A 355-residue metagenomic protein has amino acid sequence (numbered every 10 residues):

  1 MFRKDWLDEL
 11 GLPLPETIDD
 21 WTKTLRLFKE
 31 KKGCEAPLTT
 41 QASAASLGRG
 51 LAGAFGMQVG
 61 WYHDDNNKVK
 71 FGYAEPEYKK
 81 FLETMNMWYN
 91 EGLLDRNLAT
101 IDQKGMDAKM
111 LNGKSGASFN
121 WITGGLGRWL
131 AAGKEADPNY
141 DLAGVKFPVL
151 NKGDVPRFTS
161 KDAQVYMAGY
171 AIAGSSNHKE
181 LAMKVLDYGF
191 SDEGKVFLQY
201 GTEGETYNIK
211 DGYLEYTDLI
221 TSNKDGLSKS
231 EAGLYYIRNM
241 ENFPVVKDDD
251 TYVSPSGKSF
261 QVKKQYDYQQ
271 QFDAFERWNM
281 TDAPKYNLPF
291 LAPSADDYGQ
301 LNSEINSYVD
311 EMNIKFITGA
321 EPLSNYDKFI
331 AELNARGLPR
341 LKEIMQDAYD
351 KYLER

Functional and structural regions predicted by a protein language model:
M1-S46, H63-W121, Y170-Y188, D192-K210: Helix-loop-helix "hinge/cap" segment bordering the ligand-binding cleft or interdomain interface
A44-W61: Surface-exposed loop and adjacent secondary-structure segments within mature catalytic domains
V59-P76, A136, V149-S160, I209-K229 (+1 more regions): Short, solvent-exposed loop/beta-turn-alpha elements that line the ligand-binding surface or hinge of extracytoplasmic
G72-F81, D296-M312, P339-R340, D350: Short, 15-30-residue, compositionally biased linear elements with alpha-helical propensity or flexible coil
I122-A136: A ligand-binding cleft/hinge motif common to bilobed small-molecule-binding domains
D141-Y170: Periplasmic-binding protein-like
Y188, E193-I314, A320: Conserved small-residue motifs centered on glycine
E311, K315-R355: Histidine-centered catalytic/metal-binding microenvironments
